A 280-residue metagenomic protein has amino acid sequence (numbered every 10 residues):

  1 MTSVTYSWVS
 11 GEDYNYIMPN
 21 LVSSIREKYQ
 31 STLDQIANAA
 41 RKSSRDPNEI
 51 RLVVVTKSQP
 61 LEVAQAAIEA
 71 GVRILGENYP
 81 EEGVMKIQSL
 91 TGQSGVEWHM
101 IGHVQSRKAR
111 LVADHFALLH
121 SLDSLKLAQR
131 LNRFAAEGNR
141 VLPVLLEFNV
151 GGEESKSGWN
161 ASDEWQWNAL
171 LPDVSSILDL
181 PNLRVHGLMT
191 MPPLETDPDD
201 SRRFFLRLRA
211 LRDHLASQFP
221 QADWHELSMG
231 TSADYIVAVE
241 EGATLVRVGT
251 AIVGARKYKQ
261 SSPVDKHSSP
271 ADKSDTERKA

Functional and structural regions predicted by a protein language model:
T2-T5, A271, T276: Ala/Thr-enriched low-complexity intrinsically disordered regions
Y6-A233, V239-E241, V253-Y258, D265: Conserved alpha/beta-domain cores
T244-L245, A251: Divalent-metal-activated hydrolytic enzyme cores
S261-S262, S268-S269, D275: Ser/Thr/Pro-rich low-complexity tandem-repeat tracts
R278-A280: Short, intrinsically disordered, low-complexity terminal/loop segments
